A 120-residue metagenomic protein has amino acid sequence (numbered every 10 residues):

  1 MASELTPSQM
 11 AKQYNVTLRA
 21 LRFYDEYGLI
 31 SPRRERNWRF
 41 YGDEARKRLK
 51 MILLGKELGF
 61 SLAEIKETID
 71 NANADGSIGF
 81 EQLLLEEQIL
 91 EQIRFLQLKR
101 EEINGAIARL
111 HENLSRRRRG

Functional and structural regions predicted by a protein language model:
A2-T6, D43-G120: Arg/Lys-rich, alpha-helical DNA-contact motif
A2-V16: Polyanion-binding surface elements
K12, D25-E26: Alpha-helical residues within the helix-turn-helix
L18-A20: The DNA-contacting recognition helix of HTH DNA-binding domains and analogous helical DNA-recognition elements
Y24, N37, T68: Residue-level "edge-of-site" marker
I30-E35: Beta-hairpin "wing" of winged helix-turn-helix
N37-D43: Minor-groove-contacting beta-hairpin "wing" of winged helix-turn-helix DNA-binding domains
